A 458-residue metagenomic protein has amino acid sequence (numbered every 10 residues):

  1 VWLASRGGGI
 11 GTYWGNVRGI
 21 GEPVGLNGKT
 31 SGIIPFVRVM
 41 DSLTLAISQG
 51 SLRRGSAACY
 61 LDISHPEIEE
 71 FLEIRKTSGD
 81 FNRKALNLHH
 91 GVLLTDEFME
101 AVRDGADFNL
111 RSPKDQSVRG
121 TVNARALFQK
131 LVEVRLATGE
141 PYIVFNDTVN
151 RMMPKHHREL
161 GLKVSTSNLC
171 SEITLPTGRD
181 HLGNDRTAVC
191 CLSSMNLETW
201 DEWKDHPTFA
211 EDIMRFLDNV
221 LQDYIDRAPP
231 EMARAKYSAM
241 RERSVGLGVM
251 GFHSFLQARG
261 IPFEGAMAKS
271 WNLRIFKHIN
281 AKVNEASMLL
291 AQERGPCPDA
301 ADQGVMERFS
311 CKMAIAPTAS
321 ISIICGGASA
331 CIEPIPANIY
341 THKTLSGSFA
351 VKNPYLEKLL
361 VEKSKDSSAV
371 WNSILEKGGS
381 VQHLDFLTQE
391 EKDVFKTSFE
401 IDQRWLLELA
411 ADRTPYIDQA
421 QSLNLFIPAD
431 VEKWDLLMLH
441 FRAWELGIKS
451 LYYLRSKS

Functional and structural regions predicted by a protein language model:
V1, I47-S48, A58, K130-E133 (+6 more regions): Generic recognition of flexible, low-complexity loop/linker segments
V1-G25, I33-F36, I47-G50, R135-A239 (+6 more regions): Function-dense linear segments that define catalytic or interfacial modules in macromolecule-processing proteins
V1-S5, M40-S51, R75-D80, F98 (+15 more regions): Structural signal for hydrophobic packing residues in well-ordered secondary-structure cores of soluble enzyme domains
R6-R18, S56-C59, E67, P262-G265 (+2 more regions): Glycine-rich phosphate/pyrophosphate-binding loops and their adjacent beta-strand/loop elements at enzyme active sites
V17, G25-V39, G50-L162, V249-A300 (+1 more regions): Conserved, charged catalytic cores of large soluble enzymes
S31-F36, Y60-S64, H90, N123-A124 (+10 more regions): Secondary-structure capping and boundary motifs in well-ordered enzyme cores
L52, E211-K236, M240, S244 (+2 more regions): Internal maturation/activation junctions in enzymes
S165, C170-G178, L221-D226, M313-S458: Catalytic alpha/beta core of large soluble enzyme barrels
